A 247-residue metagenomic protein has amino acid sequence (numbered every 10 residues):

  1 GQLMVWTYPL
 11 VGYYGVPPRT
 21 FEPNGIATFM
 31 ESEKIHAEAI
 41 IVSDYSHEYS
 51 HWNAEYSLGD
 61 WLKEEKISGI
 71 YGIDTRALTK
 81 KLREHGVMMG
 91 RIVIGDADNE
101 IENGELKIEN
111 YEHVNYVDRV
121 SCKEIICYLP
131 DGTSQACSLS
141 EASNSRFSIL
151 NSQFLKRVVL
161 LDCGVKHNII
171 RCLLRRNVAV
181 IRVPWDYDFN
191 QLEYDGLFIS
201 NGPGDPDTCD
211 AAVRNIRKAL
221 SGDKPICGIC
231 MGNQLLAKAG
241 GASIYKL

Functional and structural regions predicted by a protein language model:
Q2-N144, N151-Y187, P206, R214: RNA-binding accessory domains that recognize and position tRNA/RNA substrates
Y187-E193: Short amphipathic alpha-helix with an adjacent loop that forms part of the alpha/beta core around
Y194, I199-L247: Cysteine-nucleophile active-site neighborhood
